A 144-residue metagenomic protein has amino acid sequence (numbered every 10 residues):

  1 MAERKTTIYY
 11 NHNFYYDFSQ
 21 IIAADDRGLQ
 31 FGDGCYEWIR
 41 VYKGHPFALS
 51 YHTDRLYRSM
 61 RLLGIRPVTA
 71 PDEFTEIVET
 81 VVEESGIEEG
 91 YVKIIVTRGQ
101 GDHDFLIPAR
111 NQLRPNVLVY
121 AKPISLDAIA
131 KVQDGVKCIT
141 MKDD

Functional and structural regions predicted by a protein language model:
M1-D144: Conserved alpha/beta cores of soluble small-molecule-handling proteins
